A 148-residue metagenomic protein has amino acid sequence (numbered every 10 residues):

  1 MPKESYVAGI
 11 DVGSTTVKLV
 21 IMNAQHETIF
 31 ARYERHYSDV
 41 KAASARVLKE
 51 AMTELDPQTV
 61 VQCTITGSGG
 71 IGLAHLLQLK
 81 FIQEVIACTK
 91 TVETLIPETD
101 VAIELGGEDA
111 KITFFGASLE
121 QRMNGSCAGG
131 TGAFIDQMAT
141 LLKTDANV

Functional and structural regions predicted by a protein language model:
E4-A42, R46, Q121, G125: Short glycine-rich, Thr/Ser-proximal phosphate-binding strand/loop in the N-terminal lobe of ATP-dependent enzymes
V7-D11, Q62-T64, E98-E104: Short glycine-aspartate micro-motif
D11-T15, G67-S68, L105-D109, T131: A short acidic Gly-Thr/Ser loop motif
V17-M22, D109-F115: Short beta-strand scaffold segments in enzyme catalytic cores
Y33-H36, M52-I86, T113-R122: Short beta-strand-loop/turn "lid" adjacent to the catalytic site in phosphate-handling enzymes
E84-A102: Active-site cofactor/substrate anionic-group-binding motifs, chiefly glycine- and Lys/Arg-rich phosphate-binding loops
A117-V148: Glycine-rich phosphate-binding loop plus the immediately following alpha-helix
